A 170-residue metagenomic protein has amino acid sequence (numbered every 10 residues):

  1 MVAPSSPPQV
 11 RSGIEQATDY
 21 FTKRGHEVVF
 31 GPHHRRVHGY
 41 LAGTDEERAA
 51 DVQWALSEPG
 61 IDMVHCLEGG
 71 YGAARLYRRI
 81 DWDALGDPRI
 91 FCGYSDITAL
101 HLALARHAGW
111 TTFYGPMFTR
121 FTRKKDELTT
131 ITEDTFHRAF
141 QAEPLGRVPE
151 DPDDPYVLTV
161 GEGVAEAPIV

Functional and structural regions predicted by a protein language model:
V2-G60: ATP/NTP phosphate-donor binding region
P4-P7, P88-C92, P116-E127: Flexible, glycine/proline-enriched loop segments at strand-loop-helix junctions that form or flank small-ligand binding
R11-S12, A74-L76, H101-A103, K124: Short glycine-/acidic-enriched loop or helix-start segments at secondary-structure transitions that form or flank
L41-A42, R75-I80: Metal-dependent catalytic neighborhoods of phosphoester/phosphodiester hydrolases
A55-S57, L76, A103-A105, F113 (+2 more regions): Hydrophobic structural segments
M63-A74, Y94: N-terminal glycine-rich "phosphate-gripper" loop used for MgATP/nucleotide binding and carboxylate activation
W82-A103, T111-F118: Short, acidic/small-residue loops that bind anionic groups at enzyme active sites
G109-V170: Conserved anion/nucleotide-ligand pocket segment
